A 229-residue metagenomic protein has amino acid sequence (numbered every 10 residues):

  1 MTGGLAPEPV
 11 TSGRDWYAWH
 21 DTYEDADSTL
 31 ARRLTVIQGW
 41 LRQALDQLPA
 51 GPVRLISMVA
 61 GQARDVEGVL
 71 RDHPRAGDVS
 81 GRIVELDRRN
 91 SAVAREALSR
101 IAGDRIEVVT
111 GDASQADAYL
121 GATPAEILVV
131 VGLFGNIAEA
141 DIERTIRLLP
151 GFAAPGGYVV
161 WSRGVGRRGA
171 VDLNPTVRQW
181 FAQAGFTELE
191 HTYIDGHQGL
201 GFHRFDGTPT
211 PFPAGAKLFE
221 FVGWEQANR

Functional and structural regions predicted by a protein language model:
T2-A50: Class I SAM-dependent methyltransferase Rossmann-like catalytic core, especially the SAM/SAH-binding loop
E24, L189-T192, G196-R229: SAM/dcSAM-binding transferase cores
L48-A63: Conserved class I S-adenosyl-L-methionine
G61-G77: Conserved SAM-binding loop of SAM-dependent methyltransferases across substrates and taxa, primarily the Class I
V93-A122: S-adenosyl-L-methionine
A125-D141: A short SAM/SAH-binding and catalytic strip from SAM-dependent methyltransferases
D141-P155: A short glycine-rich, Lys/Arg-flanked "PGG" loop and its adjoining helix->strand segment in the class I
A153-V165: Conserved beta-strand signature within the Rossmann-like core of class I S-adenosyl-L-methionine
